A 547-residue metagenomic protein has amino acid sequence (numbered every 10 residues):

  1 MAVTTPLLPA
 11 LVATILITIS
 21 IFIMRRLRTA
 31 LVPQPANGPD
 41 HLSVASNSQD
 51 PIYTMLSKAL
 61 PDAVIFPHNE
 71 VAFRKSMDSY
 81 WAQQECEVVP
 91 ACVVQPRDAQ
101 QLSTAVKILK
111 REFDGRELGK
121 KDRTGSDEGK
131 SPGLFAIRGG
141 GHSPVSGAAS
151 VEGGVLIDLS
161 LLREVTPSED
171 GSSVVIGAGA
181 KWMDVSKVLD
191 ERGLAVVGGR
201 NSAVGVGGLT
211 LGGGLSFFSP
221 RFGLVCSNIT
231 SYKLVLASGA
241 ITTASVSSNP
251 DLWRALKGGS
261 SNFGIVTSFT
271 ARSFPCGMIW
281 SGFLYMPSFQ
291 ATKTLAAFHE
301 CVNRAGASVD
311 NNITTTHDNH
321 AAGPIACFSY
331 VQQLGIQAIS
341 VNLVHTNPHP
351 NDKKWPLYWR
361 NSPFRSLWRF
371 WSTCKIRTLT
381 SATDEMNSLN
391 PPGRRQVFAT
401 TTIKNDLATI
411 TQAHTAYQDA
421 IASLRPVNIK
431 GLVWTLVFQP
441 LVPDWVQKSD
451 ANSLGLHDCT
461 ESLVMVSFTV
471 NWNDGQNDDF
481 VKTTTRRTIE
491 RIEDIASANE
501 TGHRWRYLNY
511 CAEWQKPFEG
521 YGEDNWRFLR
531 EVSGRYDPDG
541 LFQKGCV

Functional and structural regions predicted by a protein language model:
A2-V547: Soluble FAD-dependent oxygen oxidases
